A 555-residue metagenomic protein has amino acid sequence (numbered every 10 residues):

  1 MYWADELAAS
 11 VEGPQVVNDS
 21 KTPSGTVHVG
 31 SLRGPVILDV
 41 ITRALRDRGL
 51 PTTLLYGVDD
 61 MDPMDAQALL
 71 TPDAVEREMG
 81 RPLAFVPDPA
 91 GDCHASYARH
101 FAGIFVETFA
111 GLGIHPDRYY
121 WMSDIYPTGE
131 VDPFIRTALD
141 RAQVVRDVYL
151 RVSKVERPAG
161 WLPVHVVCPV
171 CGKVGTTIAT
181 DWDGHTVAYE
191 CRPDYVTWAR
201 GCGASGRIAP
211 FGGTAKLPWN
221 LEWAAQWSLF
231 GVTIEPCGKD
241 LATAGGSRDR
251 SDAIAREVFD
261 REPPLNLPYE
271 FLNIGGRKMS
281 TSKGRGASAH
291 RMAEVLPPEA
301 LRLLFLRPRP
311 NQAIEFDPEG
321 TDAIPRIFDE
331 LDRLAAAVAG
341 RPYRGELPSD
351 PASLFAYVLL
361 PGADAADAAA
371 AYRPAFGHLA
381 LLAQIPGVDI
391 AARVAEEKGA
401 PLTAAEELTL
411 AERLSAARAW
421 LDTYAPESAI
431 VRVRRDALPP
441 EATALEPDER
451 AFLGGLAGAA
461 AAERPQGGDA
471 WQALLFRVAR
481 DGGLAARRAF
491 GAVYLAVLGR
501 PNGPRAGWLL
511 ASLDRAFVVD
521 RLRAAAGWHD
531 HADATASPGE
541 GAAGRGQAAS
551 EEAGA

Functional and structural regions predicted by a protein language model:
M1-R146, S251-A253, E257: N-terminal Rossmann-like or analogous alpha/beta NTP/dinucleotide-binding catalytic cores that position adenine
M1-V11, V27, L54, R146 (+4 more regions): Basic, alpha-helical terminal appendages of large translation-related enzymes
D19-P23, G57-M61, M122-D124, T180 (+6 more regions): An acidic- and aromatic-residue-enriched active-site/binding cleft used to recognize and process polar
K21-V29, I234-D240, R477-G482: A short glycine/serine-rich beta->alpha loop
L38, P318-G320, P538: Preference for protein termini
L45, G49, F109-P116, A142-Y149 (+9 more regions): A generic secondary-structure signal for well-formed alpha-helical elements
H115-Y269, N273-A289: Active-site cores that bind ATP or allylic diphosphates and position pyrophosphate for catalysis
T243-R248, E270-D422, L498-D533: Catalytic adenosine-cofactor/nucleotide-binding cores of aminoacyl-tRNA synthetases and other
